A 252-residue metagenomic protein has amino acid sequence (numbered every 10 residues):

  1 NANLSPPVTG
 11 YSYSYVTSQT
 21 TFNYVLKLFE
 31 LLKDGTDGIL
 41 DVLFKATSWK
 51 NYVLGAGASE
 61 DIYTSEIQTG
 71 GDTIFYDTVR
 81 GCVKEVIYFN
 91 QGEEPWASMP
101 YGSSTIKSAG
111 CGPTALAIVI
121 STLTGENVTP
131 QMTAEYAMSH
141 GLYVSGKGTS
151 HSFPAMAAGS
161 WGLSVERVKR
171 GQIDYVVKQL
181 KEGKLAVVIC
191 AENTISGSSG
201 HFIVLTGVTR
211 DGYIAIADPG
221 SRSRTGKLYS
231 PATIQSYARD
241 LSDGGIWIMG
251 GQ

Functional and structural regions predicted by a protein language model:
N1-Y143: Active-site-adjacent structural segments surrounding the nucleophilic cysteine of cysteine proteases and isopeptidases
G10, T20, D34, D41 (+3 more regions): Noncatalytic regulatory segments and standalone regulatory/sensor domains
E94-W96, I118, G125-N127, S139-V144 (+4 more regions): Solvent-exposed loop/turn segments at secondary-structure junctions within structured extracellular/periplasmic domains
P113, K147-H151, P231: A structural signal for well-ordered alpha-helical scaffolds and beta->alpha junctions
V128-P130, E135-G171: Mid-length scaffold segments of soluble, non-membrane domains
S145-P154, V176, I195-H201, R224-G226: Extracytoplasmic/secreted cell-surface and envelope-processing proteins
R167-A215, S221, Q235, I248: Active-site-adjacent substructure of cysteine-protease-like catalytic cores
